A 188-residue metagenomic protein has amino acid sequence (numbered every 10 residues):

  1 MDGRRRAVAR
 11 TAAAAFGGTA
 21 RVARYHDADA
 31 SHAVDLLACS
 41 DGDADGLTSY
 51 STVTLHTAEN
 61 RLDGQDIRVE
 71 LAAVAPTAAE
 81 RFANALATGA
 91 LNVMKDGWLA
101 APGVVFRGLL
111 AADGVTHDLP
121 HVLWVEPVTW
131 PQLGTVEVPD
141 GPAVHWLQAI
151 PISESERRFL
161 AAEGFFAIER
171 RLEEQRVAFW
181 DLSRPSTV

Functional and structural regions predicted by a protein language model:
M1-R68, A72-V188: Acidic, proline/glycine-rich low-complexity IDRs
